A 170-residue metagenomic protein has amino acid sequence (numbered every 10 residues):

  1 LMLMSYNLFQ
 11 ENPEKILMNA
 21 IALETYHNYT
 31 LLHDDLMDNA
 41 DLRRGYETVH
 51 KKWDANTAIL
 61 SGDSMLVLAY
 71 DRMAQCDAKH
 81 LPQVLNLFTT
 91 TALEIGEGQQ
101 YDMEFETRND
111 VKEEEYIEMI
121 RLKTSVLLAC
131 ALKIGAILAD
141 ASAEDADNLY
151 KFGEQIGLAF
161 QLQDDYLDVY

Functional and structural regions predicted by a protein language model:
L1-Y170: Mg2+-dependent prenyl diphosphate-binding active-site environment of isoprenoid biosynthetic enzymes
